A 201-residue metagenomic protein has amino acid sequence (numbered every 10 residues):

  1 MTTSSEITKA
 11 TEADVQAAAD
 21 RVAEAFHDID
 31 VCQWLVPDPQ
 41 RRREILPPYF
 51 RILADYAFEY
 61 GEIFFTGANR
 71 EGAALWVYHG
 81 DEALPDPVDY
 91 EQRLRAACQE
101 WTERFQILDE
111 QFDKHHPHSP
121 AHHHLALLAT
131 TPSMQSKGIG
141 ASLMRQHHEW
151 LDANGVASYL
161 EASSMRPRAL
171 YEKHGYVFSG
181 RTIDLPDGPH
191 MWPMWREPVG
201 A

Functional and structural regions predicted by a protein language model:
E6-D20, E24, D28: A short beta-loop-alpha structural element at the N-terminal edge of CoA-dependent acyl/N-acetyltransferase catalytic
P39-E62: Active-site rim helix/loop that mediates acceptor-substrate recognition in acyltransferases
F58-W76: Conserved beta-hairpin
A73-Q135, L185-P186: Conserved acyl-donor/pantetheine-binding loop and adjacent beta-alpha core of acyl/acetyltransferases and related
A121-H124, W150-S163: Conserved GNAT acetyl-CoA-binding A-motif
T130, S136-E149, K173: Conserved acetyl-CoA-binding loop-helix of GNAT-fold acetyltransferases
A141, A153-G155, S164-R181: Conserved active-site alpha-helix within GNAT-family acetyltransferase domains
V156, L160-M165, D184-A201: C-terminal "cap" of GNAT-fold acetyltransferases
